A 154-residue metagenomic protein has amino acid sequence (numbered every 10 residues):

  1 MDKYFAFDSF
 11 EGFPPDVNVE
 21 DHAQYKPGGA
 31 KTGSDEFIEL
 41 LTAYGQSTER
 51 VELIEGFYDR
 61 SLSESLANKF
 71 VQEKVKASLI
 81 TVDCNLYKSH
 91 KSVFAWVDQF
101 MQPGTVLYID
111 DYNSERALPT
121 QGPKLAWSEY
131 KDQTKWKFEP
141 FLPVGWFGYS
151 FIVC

Functional and structural regions predicted by a protein language model:
M1-C154: S-adenosylmethionine/decaboxylated-SAM
